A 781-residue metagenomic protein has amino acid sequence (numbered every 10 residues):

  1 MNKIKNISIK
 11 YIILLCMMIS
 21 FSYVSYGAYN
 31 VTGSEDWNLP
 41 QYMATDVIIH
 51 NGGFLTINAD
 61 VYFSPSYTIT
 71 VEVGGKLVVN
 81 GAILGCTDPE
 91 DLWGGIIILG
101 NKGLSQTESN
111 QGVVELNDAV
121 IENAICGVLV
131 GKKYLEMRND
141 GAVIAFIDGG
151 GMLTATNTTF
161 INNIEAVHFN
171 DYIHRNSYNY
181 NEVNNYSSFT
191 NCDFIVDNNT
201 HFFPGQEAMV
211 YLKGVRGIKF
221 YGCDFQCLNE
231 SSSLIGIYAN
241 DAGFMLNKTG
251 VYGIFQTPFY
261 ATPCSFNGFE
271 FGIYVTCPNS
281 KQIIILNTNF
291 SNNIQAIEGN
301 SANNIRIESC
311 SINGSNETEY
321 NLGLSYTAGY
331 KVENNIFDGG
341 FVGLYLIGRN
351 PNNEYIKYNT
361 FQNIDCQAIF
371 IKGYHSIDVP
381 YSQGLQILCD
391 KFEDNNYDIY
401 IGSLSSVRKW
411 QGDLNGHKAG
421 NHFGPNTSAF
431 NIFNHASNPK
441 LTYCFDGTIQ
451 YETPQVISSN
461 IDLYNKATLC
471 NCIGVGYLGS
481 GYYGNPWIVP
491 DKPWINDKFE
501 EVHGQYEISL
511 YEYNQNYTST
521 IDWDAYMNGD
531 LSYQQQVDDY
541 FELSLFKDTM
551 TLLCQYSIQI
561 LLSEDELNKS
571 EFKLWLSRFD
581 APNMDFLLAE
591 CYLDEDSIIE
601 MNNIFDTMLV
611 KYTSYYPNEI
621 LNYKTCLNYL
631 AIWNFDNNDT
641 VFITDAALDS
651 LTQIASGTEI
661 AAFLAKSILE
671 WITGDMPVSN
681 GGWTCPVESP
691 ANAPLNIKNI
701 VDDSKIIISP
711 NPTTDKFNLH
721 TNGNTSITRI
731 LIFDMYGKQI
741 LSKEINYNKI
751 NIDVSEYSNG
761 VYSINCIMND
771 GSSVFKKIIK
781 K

Functional and structural regions predicted by a protein language model:
M1-Y29, N240, Y374, I697 (+5 more regions): Bacterial Sec-dependent N-terminal signal peptides
N38-M245, Y274, N293, S309-G314 (+8 more regions): Extracellular beta-helix/beta-solenoid repeat scaffolds
I305, G340, S726-I730: Short beta-strand/loop motifs in extracellular/secreted proteins, especially within beta-sandwich accessory domains
T442-D594, N602-K698: Short, compositionally biased serine/threonine- and acidic-rich segments at solvent-exposed termini, linkers, or domain
I700-S709, T713-K781: C-terminal outer-membrane/trafficking sorting elements
